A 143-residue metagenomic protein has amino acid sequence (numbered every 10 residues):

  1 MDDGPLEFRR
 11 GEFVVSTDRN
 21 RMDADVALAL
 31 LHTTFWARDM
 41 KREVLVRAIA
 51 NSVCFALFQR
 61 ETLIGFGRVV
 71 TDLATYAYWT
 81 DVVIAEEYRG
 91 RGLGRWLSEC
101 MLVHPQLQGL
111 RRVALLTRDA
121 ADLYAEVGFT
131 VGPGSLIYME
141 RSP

Functional and structural regions predicted by a protein language model:
D2-M40: Short amphipathic alpha-helix that is part of the acyltransferase structural core
E43-V83: A conserved beta-strand-loop-helix scaffold within acyl/acetyltransferase catalytic domains
A85, H104: Conserved ATP-binding/Mg2+-coordinating segment of the Bergerat-fold
Y88-L97: Conserved acetyl-CoA pyrophosphate-binding loop and the N-cap/start of the following alpha-helix in GNAT-like
R95, Q106-P143: Conserved active-site alpha-helix within GNAT-family acetyltransferase domains
